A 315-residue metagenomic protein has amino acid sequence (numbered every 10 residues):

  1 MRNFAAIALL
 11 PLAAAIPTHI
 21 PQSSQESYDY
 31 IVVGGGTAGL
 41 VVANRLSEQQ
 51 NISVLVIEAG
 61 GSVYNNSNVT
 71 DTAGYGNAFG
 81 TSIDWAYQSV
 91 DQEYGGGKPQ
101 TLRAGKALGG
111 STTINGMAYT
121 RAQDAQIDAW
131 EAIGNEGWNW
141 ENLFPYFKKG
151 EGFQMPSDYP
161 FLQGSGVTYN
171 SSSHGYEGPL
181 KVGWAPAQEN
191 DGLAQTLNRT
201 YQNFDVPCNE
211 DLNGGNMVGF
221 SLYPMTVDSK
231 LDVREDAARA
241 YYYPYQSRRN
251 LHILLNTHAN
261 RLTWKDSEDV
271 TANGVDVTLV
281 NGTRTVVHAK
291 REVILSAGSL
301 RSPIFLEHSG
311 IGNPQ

Functional and structural regions predicted by a protein language model:
R2-Q315: N-terminal redox-cofactor-binding region of secreted/periplasmic oxidoreductases
